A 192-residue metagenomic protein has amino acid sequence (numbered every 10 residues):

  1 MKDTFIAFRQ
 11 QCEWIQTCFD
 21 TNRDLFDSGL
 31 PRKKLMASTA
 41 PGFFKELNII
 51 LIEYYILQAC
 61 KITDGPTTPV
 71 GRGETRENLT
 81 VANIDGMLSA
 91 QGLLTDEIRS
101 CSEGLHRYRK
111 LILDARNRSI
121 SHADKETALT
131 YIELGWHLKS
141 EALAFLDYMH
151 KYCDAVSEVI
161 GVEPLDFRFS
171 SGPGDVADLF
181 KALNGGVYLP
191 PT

Functional and structural regions predicted by a protein language model:
M1-Y108, G135-T192: Amphipathic alpha-helical interface segments
S102-T130: Histidine-centered, metal-coordinating catalytic motifs and their short helical/loop contexts
